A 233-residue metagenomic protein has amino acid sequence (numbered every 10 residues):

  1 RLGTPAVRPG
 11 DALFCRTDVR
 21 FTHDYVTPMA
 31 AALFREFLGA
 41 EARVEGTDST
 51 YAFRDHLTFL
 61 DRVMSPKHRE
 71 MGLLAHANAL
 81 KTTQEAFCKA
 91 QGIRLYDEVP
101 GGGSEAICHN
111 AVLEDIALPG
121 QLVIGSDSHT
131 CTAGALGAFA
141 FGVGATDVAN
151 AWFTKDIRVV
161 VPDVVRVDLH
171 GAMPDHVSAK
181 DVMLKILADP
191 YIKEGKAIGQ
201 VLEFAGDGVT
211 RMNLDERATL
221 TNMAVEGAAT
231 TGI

Functional and structural regions predicted by a protein language model:
R1-I233: Fe-S-dependent hydro-lyases/dehydratases of central metabolism
